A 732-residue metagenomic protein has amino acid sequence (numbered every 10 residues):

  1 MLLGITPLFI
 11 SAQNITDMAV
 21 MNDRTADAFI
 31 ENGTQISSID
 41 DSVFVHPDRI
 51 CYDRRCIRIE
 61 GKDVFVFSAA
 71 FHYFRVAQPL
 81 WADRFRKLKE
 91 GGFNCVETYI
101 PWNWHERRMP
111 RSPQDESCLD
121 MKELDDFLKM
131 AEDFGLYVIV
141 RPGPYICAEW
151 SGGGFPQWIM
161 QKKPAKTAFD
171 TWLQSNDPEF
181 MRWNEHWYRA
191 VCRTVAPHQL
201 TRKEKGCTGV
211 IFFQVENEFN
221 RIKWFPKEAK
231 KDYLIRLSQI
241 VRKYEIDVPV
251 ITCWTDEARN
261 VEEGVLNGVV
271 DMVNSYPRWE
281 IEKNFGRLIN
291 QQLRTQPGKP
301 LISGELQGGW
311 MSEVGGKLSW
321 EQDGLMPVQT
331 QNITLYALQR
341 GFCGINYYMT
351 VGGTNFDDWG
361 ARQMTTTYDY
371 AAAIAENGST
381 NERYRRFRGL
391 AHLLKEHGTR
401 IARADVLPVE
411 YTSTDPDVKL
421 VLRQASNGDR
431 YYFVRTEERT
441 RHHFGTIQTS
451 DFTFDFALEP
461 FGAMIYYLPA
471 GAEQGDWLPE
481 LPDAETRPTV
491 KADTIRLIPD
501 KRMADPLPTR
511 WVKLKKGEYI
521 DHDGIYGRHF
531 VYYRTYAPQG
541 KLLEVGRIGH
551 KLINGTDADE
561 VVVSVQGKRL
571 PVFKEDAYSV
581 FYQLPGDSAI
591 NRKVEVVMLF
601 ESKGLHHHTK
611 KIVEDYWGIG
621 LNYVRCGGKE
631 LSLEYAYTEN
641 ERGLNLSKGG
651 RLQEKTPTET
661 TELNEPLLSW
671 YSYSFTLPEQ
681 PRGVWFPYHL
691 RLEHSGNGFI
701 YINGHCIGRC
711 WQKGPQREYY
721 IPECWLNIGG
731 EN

Functional and structural regions predicted by a protein language model:
M1-N14: Bacterial Sec-dependent N-terminal signal peptides
N14-C95, K129: N-terminal carbohydrate-binding accessory modules
Q35-D40, V140, P144-W183, R189-R340 (+1 more regions): Substrate-binding/catalytic cleft of secreted carbohydrate-active enzymes, primarily glycoside hydrolases
E60, Y99, W104-D120, A148-E179 (+2 more regions): Aromatic- and acidic-residue-enriched carbohydrate-binding clefts of CAZyme catalytic domains
H72-E90, R111-E132, D232-Y233, L543-L552 (+5 more regions): Aromatic- and glycine-enriched glycan-recognition loops and surfaces that form the carbohydrate-binding subsites
W81-W158, L237-K243: Aromatic-lined substrate-binding rim segments of carbohydrate-active enzymes
M181-V195, Q199, G206-V215, N220-R221 (+9 more regions): Carbohydrate-binding surfaces of carbohydrate-active enzymes
K541-G567, V596, F675-N703, C710-W711: Aromatic-lined ligand-binding clefts that engage carbohydrates, nucleic acids, or primary amines
